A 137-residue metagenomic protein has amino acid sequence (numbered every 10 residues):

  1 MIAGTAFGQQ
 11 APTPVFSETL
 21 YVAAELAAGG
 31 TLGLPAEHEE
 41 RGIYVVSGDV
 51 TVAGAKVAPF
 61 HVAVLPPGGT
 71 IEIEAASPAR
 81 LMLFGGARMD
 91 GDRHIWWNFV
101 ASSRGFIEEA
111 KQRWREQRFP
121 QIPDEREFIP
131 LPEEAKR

Functional and structural regions predicted by a protein language model:
M1-R137: Jelly-roll (double-stranded beta-helix
